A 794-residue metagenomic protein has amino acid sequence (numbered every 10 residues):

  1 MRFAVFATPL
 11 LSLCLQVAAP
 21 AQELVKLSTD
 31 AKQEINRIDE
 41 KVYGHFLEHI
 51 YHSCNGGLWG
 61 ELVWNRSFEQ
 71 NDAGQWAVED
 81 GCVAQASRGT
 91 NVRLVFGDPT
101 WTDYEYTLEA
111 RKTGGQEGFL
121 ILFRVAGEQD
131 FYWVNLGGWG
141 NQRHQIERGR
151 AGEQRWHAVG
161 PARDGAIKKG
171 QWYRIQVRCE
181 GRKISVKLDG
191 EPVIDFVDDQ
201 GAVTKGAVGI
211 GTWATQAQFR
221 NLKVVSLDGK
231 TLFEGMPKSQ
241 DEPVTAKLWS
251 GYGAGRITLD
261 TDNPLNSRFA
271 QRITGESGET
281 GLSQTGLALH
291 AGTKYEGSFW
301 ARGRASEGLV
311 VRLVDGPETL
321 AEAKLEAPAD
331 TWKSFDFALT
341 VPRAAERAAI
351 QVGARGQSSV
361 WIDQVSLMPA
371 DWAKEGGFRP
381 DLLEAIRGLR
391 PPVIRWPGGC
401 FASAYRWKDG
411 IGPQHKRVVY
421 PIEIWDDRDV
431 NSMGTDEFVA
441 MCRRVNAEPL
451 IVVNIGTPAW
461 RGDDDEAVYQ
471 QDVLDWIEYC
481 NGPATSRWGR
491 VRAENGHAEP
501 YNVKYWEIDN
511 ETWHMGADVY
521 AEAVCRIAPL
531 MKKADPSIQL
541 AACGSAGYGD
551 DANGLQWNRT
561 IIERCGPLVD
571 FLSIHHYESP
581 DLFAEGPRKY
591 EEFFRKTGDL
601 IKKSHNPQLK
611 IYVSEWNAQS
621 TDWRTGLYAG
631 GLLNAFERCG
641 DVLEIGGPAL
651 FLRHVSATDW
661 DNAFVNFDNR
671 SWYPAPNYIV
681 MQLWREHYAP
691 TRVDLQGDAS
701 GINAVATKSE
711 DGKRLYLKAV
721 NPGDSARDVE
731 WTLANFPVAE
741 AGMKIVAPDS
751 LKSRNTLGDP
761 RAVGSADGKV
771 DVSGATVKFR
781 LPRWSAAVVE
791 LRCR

Functional and structural regions predicted by a protein language model:
H45, E242-L248, A254-P264, C400-T435 (+2 more regions): Aromatic- and acidic-residue-enriched carbohydrate-binding clefts of CAZyme catalytic domains
H49-I50, L609-K713: Aromatic/acidic polysaccharide-binding cleft in carbohydrate-active enzymes
Q75-V92, R143-I146, L259-S277: Short carbohydrate-recognition loop motifs
S87-A151: Secretory/extracellular carbohydrate-interaction modules and structurally similar beta-sandwich "look-alikes"
G152, V720-R794: C-terminal beta-sandwich/jelly-roll accessory domains of carbohydrate-active enzymes
K187-A207: Short, solvent-exposed beta-strand-to-loop segments that form ligand-recognition rims of beta-rich domains
S277-E279, Q284-G388: Extended acidic/polar, glycine-enriched regions that form or flank non-catalytic beta-rich accessory modules
A348-V352, G356-S359, R492, G516-L633 (+2 more regions): Noncatalytic carbohydrate-binding groove/subsite architecture in carbohydrate-active enzymes
